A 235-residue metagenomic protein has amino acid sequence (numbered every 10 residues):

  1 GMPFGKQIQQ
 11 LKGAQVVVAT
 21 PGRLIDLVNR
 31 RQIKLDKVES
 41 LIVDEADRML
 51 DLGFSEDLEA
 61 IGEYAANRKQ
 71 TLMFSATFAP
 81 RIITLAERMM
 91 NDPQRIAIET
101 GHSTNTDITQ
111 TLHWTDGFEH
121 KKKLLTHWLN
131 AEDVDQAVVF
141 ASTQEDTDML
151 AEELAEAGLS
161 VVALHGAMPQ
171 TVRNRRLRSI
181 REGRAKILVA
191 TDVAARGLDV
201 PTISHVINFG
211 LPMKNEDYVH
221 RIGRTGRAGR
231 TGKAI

Functional and structural regions predicted by a protein language model:
G1-I235: Conserved helicase RecA-like core
